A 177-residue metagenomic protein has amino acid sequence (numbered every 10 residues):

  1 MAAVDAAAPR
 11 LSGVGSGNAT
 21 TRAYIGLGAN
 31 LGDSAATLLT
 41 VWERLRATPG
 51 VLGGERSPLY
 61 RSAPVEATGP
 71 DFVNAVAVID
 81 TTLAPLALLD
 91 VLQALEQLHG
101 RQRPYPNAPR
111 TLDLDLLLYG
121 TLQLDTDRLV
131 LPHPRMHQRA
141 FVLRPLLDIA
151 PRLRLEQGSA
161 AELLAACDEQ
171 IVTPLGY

Functional and structural regions predicted by a protein language model:
A2-V51, R56-R61: N-terminal beta1-alpha1 ligand-phosphate binding loop
L27-A29, T81, L147: Short, structured patches in soluble enzyme cores that scaffold and shape functional sites
G50, E55, S62-V73, L83-L89 (+1 more regions): Flexible, gly/pro- and Lys/Arg-enriched active-site loops
A77: Short basic (Lys/Arg) and small-residue
